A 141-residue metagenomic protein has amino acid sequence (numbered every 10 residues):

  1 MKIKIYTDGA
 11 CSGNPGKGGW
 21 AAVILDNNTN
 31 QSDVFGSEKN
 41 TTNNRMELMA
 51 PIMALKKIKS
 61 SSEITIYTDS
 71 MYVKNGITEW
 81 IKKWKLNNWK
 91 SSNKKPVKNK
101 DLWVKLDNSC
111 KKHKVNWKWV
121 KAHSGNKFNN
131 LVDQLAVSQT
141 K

Functional and structural regions predicted by a protein language model:
M1-R45, M53-I58, D133-Q134, S138-K141: RNase H-like nuclease fold core
A10-K17, M53-L131, L135, T140: RNase H catalytic domain
